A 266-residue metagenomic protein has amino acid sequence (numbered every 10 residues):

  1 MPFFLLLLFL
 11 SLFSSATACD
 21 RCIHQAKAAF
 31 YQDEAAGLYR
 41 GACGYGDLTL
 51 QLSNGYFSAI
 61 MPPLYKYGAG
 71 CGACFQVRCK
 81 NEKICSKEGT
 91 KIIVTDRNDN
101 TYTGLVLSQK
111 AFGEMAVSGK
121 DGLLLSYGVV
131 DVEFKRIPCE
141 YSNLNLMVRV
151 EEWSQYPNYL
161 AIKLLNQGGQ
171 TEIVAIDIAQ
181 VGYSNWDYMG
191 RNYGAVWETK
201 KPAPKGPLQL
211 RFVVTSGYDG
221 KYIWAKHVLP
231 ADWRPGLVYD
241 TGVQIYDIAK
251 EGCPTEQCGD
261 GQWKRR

Functional and structural regions predicted by a protein language model:
M1-R266: Mature exported/compartmentalized surface modules and terminal targeting/interaction regions
